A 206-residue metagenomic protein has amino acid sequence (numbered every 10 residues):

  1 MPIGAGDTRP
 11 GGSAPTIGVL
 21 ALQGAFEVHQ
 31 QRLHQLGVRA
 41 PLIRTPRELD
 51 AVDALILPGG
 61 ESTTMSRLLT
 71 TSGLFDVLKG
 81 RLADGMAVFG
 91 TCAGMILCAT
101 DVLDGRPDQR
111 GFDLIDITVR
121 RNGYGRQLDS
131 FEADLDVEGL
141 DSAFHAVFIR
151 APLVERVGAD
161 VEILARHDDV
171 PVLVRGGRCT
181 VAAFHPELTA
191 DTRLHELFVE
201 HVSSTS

Functional and structural regions predicted by a protein language model:
M1-R9, R121-S206: Amide-donor transfer/coupling interface in amidating biosynthetic enzymes
M1-T71, D76-A83, T192-S206: N-terminal beta1-alpha1 cap of cysteine-dependent amidohydrolase-like domains
A14, V52, D84-M86, Q109-R110 (+3 more regions): Short coil/turn connectors at secondary-structure junctions
L22, A93, F184: Cofactor-binding loop segments of dinucleotide-utilizing enzymes, especially the Rossmann-like FAD- and NAD(P)+-binding
A40-P41, V88, C179: Hydrophobic anchor at the start of a short beta-strand that flanks the dinucleotide cofactor-binding loop
D50-V52, A99, G139, A182: Short secondary-structure boundary/hinge segments and terminal tails
L57, G90, A182: Redox-cofactor binding/interface segments in oxidoreductases and associated redox assembly factors
S62-D136: Cysteine-nucleophile active-site neighborhood
